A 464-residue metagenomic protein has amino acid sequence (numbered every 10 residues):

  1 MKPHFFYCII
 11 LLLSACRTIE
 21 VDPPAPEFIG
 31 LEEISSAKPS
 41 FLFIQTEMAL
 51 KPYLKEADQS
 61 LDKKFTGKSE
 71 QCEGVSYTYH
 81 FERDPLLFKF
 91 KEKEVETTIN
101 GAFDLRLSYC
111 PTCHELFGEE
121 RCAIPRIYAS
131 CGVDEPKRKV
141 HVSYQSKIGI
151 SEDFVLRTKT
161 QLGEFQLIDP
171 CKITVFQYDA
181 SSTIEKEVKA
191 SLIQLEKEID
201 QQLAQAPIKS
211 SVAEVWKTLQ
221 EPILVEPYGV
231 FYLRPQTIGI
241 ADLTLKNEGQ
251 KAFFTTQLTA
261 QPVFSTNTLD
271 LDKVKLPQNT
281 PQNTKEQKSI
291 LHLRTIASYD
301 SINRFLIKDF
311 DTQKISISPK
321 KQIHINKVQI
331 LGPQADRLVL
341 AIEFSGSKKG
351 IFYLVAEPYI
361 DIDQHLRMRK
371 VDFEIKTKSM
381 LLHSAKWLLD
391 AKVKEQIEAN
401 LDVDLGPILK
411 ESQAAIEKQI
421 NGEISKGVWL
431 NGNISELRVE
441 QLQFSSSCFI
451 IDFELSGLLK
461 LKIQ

Functional and structural regions predicted by a protein language model:
K2-I9: Sec-dependent signal peptide recognition, specifically the positively charged N-region followed immediately by
I9-I10, F65: Residue-level signal for mature regions of secreted extracellular proteins and peptides
I10-L11, V142: Generic signature of intrinsically disordered, low-complexity, basic-rich segments and short cationic peptides
L13-A15: C-terminal motif of bacterial Sec signal peptides marking the signal peptidase cleavage site
R17-Q464: Extracellular/lumenal and peripheral-membrane lipid-interaction modules
